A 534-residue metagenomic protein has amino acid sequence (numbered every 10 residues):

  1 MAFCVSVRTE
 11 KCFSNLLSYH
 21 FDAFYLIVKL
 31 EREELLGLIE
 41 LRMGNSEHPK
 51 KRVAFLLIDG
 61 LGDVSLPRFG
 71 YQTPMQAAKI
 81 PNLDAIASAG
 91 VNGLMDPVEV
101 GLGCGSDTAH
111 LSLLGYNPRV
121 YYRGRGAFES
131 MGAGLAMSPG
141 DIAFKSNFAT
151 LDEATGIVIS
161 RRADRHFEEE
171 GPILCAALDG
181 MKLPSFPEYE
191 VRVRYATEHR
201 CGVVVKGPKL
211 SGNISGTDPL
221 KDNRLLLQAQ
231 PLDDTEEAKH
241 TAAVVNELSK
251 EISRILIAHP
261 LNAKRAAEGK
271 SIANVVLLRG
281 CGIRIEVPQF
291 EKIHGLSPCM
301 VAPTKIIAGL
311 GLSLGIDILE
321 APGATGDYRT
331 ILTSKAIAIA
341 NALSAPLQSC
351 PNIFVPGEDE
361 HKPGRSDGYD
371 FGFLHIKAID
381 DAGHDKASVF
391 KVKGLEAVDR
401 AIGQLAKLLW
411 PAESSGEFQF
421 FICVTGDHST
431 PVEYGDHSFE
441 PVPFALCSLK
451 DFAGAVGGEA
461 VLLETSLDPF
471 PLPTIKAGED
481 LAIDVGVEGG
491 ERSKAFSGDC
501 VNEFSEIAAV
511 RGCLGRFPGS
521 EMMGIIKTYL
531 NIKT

Functional and structural regions predicted by a protein language model:
A2-R8, C12-F13, L26-T534: Feature captures the catalytic ectodomains and active-site-proximal regions of enzymes that hydrolyze or transfer
N15, Y19-H20, Y25: Intrinsic-disorder-associated, low-complexity terminal segments enriched in Asp/Asn/His/Tyr and depleted of Lys/Arg
